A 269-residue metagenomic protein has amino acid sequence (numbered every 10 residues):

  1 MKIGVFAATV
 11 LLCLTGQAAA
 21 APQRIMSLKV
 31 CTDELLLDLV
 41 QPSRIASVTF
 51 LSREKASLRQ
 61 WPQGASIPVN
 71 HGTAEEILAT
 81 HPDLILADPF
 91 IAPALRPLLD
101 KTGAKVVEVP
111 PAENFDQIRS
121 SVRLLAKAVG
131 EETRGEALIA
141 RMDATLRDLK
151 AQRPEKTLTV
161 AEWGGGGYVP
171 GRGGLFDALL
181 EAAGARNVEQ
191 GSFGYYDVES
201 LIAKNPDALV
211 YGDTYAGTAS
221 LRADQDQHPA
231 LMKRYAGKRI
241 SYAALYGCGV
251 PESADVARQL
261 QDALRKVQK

Functional and structural regions predicted by a protein language model:
M1-A7: Bacterial N-terminal signal peptides that target proteins for export
C13-Q17: N-terminal signal peptide c-region/cleavage motif recognized by signal peptidases
A18-P22: Boundary at the C-terminal end of the N-terminal hydrophobic targeting segment
Q23-R24, L28, D116-K127, E136 (+2 more regions): Structured C-terminal subdomain patch of bacterial secreted/periplasmic proteins
Q23-V40, T133-A183: Basic- and aromatic-lined ligand-binding clefts that recognize polyanionic substrates
R24-T80, L84-F90, V188: A short, structured surface patch at a secondary-structure boundary
L51-A56, Q63, V169-D197: Alpha-helical, coiled-coil/dimerization segments enriched in small aliphatic residues
A94, P111-L124, T159-L175, T218: Extracytoplasmic ligand-binding site segments that recognize negatively charged/polar headgroups
